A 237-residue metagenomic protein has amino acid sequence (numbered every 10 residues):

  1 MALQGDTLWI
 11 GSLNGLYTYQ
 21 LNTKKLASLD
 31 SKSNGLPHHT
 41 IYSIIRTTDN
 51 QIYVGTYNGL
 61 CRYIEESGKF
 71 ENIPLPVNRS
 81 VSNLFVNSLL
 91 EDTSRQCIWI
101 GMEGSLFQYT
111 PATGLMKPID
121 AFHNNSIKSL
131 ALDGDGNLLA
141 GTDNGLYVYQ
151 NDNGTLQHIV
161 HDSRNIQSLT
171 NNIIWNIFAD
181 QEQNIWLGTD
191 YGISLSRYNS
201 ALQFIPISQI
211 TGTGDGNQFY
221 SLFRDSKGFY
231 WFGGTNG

Functional and structural regions predicted by a protein language model:
M1-G237: Carboxylate-rich, polar loop motifs that coordinate divalent cations or form catalytic acidic clusters
